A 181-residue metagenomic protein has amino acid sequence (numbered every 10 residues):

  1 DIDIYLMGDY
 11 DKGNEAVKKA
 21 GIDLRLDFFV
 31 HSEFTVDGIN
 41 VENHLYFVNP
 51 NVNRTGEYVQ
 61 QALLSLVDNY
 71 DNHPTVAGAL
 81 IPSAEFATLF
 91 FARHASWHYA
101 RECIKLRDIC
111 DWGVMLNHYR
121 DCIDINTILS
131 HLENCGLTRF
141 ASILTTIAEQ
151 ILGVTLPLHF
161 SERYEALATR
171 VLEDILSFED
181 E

Functional and structural regions predicted by a protein language model:
I2-I4: RNA/tRNA-interacting regions in translation and RNA-turnover enzymes
L6-E181: Conserved NTP-donor binding/palm subdomain of two-metal-ion nucleotidyltransferases/polymerases, i.e., the charged
